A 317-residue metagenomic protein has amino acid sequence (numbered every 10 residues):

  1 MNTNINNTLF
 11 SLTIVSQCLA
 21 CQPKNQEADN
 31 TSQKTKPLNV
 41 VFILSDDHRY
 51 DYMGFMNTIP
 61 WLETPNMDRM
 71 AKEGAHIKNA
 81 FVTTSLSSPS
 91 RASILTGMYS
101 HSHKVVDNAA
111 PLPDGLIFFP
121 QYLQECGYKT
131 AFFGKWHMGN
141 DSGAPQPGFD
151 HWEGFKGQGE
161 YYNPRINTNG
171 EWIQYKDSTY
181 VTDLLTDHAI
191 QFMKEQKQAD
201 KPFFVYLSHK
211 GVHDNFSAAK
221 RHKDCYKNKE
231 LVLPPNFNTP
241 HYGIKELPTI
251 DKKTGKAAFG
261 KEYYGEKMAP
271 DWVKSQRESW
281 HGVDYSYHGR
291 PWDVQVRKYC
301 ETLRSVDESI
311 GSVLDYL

Functional and structural regions predicted by a protein language model:
N2-N4, T8-L9, L19-L317: Formylglycine-dependent sulfatase
